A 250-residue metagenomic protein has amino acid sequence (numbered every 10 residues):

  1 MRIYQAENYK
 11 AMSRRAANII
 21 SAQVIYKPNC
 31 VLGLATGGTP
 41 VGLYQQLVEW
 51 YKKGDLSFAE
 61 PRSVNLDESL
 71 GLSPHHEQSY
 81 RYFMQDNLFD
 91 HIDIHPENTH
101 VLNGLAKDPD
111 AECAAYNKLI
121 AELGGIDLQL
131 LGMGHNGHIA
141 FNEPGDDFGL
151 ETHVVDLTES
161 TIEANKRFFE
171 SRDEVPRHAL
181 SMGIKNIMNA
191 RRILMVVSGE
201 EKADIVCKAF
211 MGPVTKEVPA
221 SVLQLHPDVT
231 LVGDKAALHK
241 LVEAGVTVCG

Functional and structural regions predicted by a protein language model:
M1-L32: N-terminal glycine-/serine-/threonine-rich phosphate-binding loop
Y4, A11, G71-Q78, Y82-D86 (+1 more regions): Conserved phosphate- and dinucleotide-binding cores of soluble alpha/beta proteins, encompassing both enzyme active
N18, A22, Q45-K52, D86 (+2 more regions): Short, well-ordered alpha-helices that flank and scaffold nucleotide-derived cofactor binding pockets
Y26-K52: Glycine-rich N-terminal segment of FAD-binding domains in flavoprotein oxidoreductases, spanning the beta-loop-helix
L34, S63-N65, M195, L231: Structural beta-sheet core signal
L56-R62: A glycine-rich helix N-cap at a beta->alpha junction
S57, D67-P74: Anion-binding alpha/beta catalytic cores of soluble intermediary-metabolism enzymes, centered on
